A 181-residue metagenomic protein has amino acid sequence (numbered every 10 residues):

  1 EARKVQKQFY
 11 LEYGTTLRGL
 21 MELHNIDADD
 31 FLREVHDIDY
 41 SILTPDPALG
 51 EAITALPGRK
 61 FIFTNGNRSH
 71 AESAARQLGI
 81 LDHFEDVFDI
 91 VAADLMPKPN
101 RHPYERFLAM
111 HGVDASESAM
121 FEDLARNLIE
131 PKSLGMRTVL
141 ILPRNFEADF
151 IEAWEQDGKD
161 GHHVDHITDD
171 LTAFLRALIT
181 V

Functional and structural regions predicted by a protein language model:
E1-A48, R68-S69: N-terminal helical cap/lid subdomain that shapes the substrate entry/recognition surface in HAD-like hydrolases
R3, Y10, L43-D46, F61 (+4 more regions): A generic helix-loop boundary/linker signal
R3-V5, H36-Y40, G58, V91 (+1 more regions): Short, contiguous strand/loop micro-motifs
A48-P57: Catalytic-core regions built around general acid/base machinery
T54, N67-R68, E72-V181: Asp-based, Mg2+/Mn2+-dependent phosphohydrolase catalytic module
R59-F61, R137: Proline-centered loop/turn at the N-terminus of a beta-strand
